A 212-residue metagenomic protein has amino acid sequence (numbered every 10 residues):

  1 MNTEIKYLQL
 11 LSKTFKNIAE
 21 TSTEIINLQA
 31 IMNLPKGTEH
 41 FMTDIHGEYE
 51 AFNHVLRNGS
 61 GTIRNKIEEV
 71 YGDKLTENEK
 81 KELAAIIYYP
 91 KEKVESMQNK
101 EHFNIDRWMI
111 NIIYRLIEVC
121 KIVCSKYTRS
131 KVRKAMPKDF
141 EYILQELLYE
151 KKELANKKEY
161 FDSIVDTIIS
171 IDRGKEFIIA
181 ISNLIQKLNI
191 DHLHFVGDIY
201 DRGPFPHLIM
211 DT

Functional and structural regions predicted by a protein language model:
M1-T212: Feature recognizes metal-dependent phosphohydrolase scaffolds
